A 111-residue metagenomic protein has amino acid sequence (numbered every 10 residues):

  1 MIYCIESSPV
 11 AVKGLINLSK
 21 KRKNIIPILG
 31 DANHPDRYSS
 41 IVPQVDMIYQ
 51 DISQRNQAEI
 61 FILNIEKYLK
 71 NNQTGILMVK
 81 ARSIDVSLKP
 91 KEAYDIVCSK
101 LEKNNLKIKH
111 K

Functional and structural regions predicted by a protein language model:
M1-I2, N72: Conserved S-adenosyl-L-methionine
Y3-Q57: S-adenosyl-L-methionine
K13-N17, K21, I62-K111: C-terminal substrate-binding/active-site "lid" region of AdoMet-derived donor-dependent transferases
